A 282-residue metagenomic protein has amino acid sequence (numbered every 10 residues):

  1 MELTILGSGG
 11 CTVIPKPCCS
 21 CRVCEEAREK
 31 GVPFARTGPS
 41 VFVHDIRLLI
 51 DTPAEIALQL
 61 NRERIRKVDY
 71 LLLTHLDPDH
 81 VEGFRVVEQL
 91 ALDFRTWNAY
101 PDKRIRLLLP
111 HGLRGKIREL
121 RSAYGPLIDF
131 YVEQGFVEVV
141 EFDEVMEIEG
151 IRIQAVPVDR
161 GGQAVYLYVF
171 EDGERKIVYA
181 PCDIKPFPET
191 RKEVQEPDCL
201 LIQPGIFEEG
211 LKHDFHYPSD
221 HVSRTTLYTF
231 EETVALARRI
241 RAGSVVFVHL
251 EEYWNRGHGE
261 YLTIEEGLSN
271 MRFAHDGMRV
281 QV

Functional and structural regions predicted by a protein language model:
M1-Y179, I184-K192, G243-S244, R256-V282: Binuclear metal-dependent hydrolase catalytic cores
P186-M278: Cap/insert and terminal regions of metallo-dependent hydrolase folds
